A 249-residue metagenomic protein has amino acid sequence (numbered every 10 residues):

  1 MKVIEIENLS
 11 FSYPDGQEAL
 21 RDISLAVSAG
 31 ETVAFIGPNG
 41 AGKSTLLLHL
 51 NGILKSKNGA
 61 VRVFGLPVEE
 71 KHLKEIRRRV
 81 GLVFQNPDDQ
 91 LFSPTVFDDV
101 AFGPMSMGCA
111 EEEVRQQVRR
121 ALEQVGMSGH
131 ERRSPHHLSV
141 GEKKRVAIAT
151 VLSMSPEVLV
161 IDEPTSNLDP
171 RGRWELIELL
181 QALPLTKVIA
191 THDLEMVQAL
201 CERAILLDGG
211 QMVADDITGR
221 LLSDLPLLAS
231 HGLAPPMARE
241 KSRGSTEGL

Functional and structural regions predicted by a protein language model:
I36-P38: The feature captures the beta-strand-to-loop junction immediately N-terminal to the Walker
N51: Helix-to-loop junction immediately C-terminal to a conserved catalytic motif
E112-H130: Conserved ABC ATPase "signature" region
S134-L138, E142: Conserved ABC ATPase signature
T191-H192: H-loop/switch region of ABC-family ATPase nucleotide-binding domains
V197-A199: A short, surface-exposed alpha-helical micro-motif characterized by mixed small hydrophobic and charged/polar residues
Q211-L233: Conserved beta-strand-loop-alpha-helix hinge in the C-terminal portion of ABC ATPase nucleotide-binding domains
